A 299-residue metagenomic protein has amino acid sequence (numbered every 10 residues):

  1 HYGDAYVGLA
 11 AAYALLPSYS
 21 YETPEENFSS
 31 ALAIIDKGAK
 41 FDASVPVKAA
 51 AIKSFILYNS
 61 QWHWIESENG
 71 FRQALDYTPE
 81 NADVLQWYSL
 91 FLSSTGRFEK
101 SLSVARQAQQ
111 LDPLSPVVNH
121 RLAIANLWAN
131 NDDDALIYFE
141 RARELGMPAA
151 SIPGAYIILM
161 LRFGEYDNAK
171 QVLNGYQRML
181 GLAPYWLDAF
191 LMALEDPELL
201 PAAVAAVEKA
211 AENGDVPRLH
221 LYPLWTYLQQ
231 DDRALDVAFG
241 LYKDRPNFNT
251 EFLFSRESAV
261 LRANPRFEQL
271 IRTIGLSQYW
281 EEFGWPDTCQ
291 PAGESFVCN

Functional and structural regions predicted by a protein language model:
H1, E26-A43, E66-Y77, A105 (+1 more regions): Amphipathic alpha-helices of TPR/Sel1-like and other helical repeat/solenoid scaffolds
H1-Y19, A43-S60, N81-D83, W87 (+2 more regions): Amphipathic alpha-helical repeat scaffolds of TPR domains
G3-A5, A31, G38, V47-A49 (+4 more regions): Small-residue (primarily alanine) positions within well-ordered alpha-helices, especially packing/interaction faces
A10, L15-P24, S54, Y58-W62 (+4 more regions): Short coil/turn linking the two alpha-helices of tandem helical-hairpin repeats
N27, H63, T250: Charged, low-complexity surface patches
K40-P46, E198-L199: Proline-centered turn/helix-capping motifs that create local helix->coil transitions or kinks
S54, S67-Q86, L92, G96-N299: Alpha-helical protein-protein interaction modules
